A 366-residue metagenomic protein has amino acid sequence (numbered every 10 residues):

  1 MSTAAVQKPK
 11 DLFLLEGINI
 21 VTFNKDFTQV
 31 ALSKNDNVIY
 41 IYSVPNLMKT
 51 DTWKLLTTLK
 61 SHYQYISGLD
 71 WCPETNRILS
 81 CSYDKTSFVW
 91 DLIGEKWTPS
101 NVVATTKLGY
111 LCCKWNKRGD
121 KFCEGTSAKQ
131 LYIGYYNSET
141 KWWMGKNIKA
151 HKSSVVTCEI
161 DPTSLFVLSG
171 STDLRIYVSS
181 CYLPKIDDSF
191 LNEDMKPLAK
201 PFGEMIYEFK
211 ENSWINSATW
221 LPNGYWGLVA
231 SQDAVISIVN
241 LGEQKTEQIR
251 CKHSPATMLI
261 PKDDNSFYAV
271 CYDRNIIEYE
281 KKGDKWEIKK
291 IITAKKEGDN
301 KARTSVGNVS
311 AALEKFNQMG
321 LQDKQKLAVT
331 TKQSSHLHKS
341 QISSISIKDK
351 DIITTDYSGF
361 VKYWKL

Functional and structural regions predicted by a protein language model:
S2, P184-S213, T246, K252-L366: Terminal intrinsically disordered, low-complexity extensions flanking WD-repeat/beta-propeller proteins
K8-F13, K49-D51, L55-S61, C81 (+8 more regions): Short C-terminal beta-strands that terminate individual repeats in beta-propeller domains, predominantly WD40 blades
F13-F23, Y63-W71, K107-N116, S153-I160 (+3 more regions): Canonical WD40 repeat/beta-propeller blade segments in eukaryotic WD-repeat proteins
F27-A31, T75-L79, F88-V89, P99 (+9 more regions): Structural hallmark of WD40 beta-propellers
A31-T52: Beta-propeller domains
S33-D36, C81-D84, E124-A128, G170-D173 (+4 more regions): Conserved strand-to-loop turn within each blade of WD40 beta-propeller repeats
I39-S43, S87-L92, L131-Y136, I176-C181 (+3 more regions): WD40-repeat beta-propellers
V103-N192, K200-F202: Solenoidal tandem-repeat scaffolds enriched in leucines and small polar residues
